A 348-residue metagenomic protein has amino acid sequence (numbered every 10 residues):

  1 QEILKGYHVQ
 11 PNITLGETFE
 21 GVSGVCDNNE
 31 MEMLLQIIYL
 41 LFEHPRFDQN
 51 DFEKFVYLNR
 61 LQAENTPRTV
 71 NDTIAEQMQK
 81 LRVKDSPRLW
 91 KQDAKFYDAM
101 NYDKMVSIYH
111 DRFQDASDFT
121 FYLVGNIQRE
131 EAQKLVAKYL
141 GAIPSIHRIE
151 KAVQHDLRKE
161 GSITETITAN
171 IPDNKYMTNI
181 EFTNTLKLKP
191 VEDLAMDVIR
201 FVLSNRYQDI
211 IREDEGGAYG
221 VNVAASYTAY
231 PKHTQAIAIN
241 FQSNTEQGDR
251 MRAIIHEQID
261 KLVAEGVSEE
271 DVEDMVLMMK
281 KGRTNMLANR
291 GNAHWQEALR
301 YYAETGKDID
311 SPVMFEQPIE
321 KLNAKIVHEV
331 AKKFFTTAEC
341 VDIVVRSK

Functional and structural regions predicted by a protein language model:
Q1-E43, F55-R60, E64, T69-D98 (+5 more regions): M16 family metallopeptidases and their MPP-like homologs
I13-T14, H110-R112, T168-P172, T228-P231 (+1 more regions): Replace "in large, NTP-powered and nucleic-acid-processing enzymes" with "in large, NTP-powered factors and other
D48-F52, R148-I149: Conserved short beta-strand edge segments in small beta-sheet-based binding/regulatory domains
R82-D85, D115, T120-Y176, F182-N184 (+1 more regions): An aromatic/glycine/proline-enriched structural segment found at the starts of mature extracellular/organellar domains
A137-G141, V198, G216, H256-E257: Short, solvent-exposed amphipathic alpha-helical segments in soluble enzyme and RNA/protein-processing domains
D209: Long, His/Glu/Asp-enriched segments that create or flank divalent metal/ion-associated functional microenvironments
A324-K332: Low-complexity, intrinsically disordered Gly/Pro/Thr-rich segments
